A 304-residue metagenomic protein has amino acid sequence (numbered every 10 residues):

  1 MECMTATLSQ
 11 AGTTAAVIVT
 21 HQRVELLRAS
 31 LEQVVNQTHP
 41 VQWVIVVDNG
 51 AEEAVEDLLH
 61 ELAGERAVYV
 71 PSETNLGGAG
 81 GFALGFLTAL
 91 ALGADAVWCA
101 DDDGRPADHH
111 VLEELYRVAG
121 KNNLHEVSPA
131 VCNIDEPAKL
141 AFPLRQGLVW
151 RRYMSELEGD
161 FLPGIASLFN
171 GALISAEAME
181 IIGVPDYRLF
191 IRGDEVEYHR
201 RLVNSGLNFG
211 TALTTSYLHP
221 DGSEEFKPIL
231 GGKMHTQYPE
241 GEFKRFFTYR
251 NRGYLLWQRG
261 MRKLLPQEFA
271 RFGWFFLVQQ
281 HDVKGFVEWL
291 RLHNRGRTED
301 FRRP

Functional and structural regions predicted by a protein language model:
R23-N36: Short, well-formed alpha-helical segments that are part of the catalytic scaffolds of diverse glycosyltransferases
Q33, D48-D57, T74, G104-R105: A conserved acidic beta->alpha catalytic loop
S72-L92: Glycine-rich, basic loop-to-helix element that forms the pyrophosphate-binding segment of sugar-nucleotide handling
A94-D103: Short beta-strand-to-loop acidic/aromatic patch adjacent to the donor-nucleotide binding site
H109-A141: Conserved donor NDP-sugar-binding/catalytic core segment of glycosyltransferases
M154-I174: A recurrent flexible, glycine/aromatic-enriched loop bordering the glycosyltransferase active site that acts as
A178-I182, R188-T215: A short, conserved alpha-helix in the catalytic core of glycosyltransferases
W257-P304: Non-catalytic, C-terminal membrane-associated alpha-helical segments of glycosyltransferases
